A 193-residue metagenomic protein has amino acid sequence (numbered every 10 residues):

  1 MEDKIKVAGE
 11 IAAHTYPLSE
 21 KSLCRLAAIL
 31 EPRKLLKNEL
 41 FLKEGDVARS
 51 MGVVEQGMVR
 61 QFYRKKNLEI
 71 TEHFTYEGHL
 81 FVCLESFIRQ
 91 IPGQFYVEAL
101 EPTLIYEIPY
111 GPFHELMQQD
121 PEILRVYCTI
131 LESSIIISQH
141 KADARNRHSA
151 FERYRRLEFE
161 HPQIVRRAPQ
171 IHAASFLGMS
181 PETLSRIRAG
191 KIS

Functional and structural regions predicted by a protein language model:
M1-E31: Cyclic nucleotide-binding regulatory module and flanking cytosolic helices
R33, G52, H73, E98 (+3 more regions): Residues that recognize and position ribonucleotide moieties
E39-L100: Cyclic nucleotide-binding regulatory domains
F62, C83-L84, E115-L116, V126 (+2 more regions): Residues that scaffold the ATP/ADP-binding catalytic core of kinase and kinase-like folds
G93, P112-S149, R153: A small-molecule sensor/coupling module
H148-S193: Phosphate-/nucleic-acid-contacting segments
